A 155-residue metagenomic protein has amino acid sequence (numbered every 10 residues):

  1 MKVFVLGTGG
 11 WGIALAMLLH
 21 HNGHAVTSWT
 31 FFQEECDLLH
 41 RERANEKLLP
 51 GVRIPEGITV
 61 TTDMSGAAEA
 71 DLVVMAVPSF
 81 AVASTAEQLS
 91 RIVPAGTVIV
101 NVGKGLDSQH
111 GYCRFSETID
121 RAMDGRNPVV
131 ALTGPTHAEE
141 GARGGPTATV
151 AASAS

Functional and structural regions predicted by a protein language model:
M1-V52, T61-T62, Q88: NAD(P)+-binding Rossmann beta1-loop-alpha1 motif at the extreme N-terminus of oxidoreductases
I54, S65-A68, L72-P146: Rossmann-like NAD(P)(H) cofactor-binding subdomain of soluble oxidoreductases
G57-T59: Short, conserved active-site loop motifs that form the nucleotide-linked donor/cofactor pocket
P146-S155: Conserved anion/nucleotide-ligand pocket segment
